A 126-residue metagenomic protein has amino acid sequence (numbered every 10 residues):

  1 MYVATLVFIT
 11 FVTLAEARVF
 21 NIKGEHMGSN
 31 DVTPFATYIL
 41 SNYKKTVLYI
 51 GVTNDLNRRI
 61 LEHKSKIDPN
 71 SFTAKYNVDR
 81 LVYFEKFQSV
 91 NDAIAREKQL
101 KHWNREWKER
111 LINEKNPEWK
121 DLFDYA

Functional and structural regions predicted by a protein language model:
M1-D68, A74-F84, I94-K98, K115-P117 (+1 more regions): GIY-YIG nuclease catalytic motif and its immediate N-terminal context
F87: Short, surface-exposed polybasic/aromatic micro-patch for ligand or macromolecular engagement
V90: C2H2-type zinc-finger recognition helix
A95-N113: An amphipathic, aromatic/His-enriched active-site/gating alpha helix that lines ligand/cofactor pockets
